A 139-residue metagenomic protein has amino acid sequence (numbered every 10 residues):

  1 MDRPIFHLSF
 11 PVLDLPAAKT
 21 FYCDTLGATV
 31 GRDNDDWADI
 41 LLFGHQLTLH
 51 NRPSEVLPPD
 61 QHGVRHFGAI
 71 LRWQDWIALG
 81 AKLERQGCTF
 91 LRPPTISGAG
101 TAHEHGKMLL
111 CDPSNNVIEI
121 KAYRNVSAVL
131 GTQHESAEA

Functional and structural regions predicted by a protein language model:
M1-P16, F67, L71, A122-A139: N-terminal beta-strand motif that seeds the catalytic metal site of vicinal oxygen chelate
M1-P4, D60-V64, T101-A102: Short glycine-enriched loop/turn motifs at secondary-structure junctions
P4-F6, D36, H45, G63-F67 (+1 more regions): A generic structural signal for short beta-strands and their flanking turns/coil linkers
S9-T48: Core segments of cupin and vicinal oxygen chelate
L15-P16, F67-V117: Vicinal oxygen chelate
T29-N34, T95-G98, A122-A128: Conserved catalytic-core motifs of GNAT/GCN5-like acyltransferases
T48-H50, L109, E119-K121: Conserved beta-strand in the GNAT
V56-I70: Helix-adjacent hinge/juxtasegments
